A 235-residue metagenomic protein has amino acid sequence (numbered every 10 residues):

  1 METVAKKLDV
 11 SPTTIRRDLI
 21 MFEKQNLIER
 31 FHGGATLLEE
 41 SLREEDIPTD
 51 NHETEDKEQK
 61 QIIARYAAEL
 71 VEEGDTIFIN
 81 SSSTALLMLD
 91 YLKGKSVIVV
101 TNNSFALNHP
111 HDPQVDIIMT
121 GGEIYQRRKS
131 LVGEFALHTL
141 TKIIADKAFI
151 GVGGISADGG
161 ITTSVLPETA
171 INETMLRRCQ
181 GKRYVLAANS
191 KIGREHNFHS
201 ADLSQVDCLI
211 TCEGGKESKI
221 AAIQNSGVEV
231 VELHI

Functional and structural regions predicted by a protein language model:
M1-T3, D9-S11, K24, R30 (+1 more regions): Conserved phosphate- and dinucleotide-binding cores of soluble alpha/beta proteins, encompassing both enzyme active
E2, K6-D9, T13, R17-F78 (+3 more regions): HTH-adjacent hinge/linker in prokaryotic transcriptional regulators
L38, E45-D46, I79, L86 (+3 more regions): Generic secondary-structure boundary signal with a strong preference for alpha-helix termini
S41, S81-S83, S104-F105: Short glycine-rich, polar/acidic loop-and-turn segments at beta strand-coil junctions
T54-E58, I62, S83, T101 (+3 more regions): Residues at secondary-structure transition points
E58-R65, E69, L86, E134 (+2 more regions): Short, contiguous clusters of charged residues that form electrostatic/catalytic patches at enzyme active sites, used
